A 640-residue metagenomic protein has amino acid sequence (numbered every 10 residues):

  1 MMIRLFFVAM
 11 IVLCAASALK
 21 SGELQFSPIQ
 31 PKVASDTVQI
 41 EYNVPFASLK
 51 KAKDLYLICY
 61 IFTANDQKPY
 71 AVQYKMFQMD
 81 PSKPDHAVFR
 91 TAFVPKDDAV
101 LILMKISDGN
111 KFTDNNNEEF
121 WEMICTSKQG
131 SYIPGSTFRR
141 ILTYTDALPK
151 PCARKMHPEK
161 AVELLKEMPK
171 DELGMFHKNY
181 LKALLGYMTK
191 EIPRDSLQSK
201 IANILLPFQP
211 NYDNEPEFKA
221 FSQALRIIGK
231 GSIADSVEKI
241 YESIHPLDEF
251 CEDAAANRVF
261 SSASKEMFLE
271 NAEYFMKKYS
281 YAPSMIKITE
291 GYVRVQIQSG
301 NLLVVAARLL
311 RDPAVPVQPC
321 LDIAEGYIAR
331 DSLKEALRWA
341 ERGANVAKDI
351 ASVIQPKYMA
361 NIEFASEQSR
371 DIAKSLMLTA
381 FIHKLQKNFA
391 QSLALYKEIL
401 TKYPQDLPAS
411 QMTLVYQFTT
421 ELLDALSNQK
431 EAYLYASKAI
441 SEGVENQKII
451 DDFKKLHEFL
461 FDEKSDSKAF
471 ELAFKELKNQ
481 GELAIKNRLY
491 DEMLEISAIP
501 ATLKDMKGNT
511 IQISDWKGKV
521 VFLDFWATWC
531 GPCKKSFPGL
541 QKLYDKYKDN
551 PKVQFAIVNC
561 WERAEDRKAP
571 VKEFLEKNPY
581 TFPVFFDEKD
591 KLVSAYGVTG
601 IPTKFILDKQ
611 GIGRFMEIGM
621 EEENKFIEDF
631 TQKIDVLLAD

Functional and structural regions predicted by a protein language model:
L19-F208, P216-S243, D253-R258, E266-K277 (+7 more regions): Glycan-association/targeting regions that enable binding to alpha-glucans and other polysaccharides
K155, E191-I192, I228, S262 (+4 more regions): Structural motif corresponding to the intra-repeat A-B loop/turn of tetratricopeptide repeats
K438-P500, S514-K517: N-proximal helix/coil linker or "cap" segments that precede and/or mark the start of modular domains
T502-K504, A569-Q610: Short, internal strand/loop/helix patches that form the active-site neighborhood or redox-interaction surface
T502-V521, Y544-Y547: A short beta-strand-turn-helix
K517, F525-K542: Conserved redox-active cysteine motifs that mediate thiol-disulfide chemistry, especially di-cysteine Cys-X(1-2)-Cys
K535-K577, E588-A595: Structural microenvironment flanking redox-active thiols in thiol-disulfide oxidoreductases
D608-D640: Thiol-/selenol-based redox modules, centered on thioredoxin-like and closely related oxidoreductase domains
